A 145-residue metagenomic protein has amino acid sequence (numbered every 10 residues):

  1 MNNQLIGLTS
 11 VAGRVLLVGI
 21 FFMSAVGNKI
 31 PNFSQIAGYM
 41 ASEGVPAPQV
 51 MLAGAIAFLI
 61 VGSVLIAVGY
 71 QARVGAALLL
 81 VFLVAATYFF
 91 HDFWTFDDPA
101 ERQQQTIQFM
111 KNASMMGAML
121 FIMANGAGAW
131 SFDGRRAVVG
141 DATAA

Functional and structural regions predicted by a protein language model:
M1-N32, A47-V61, A67-A145: Extended, low-polarity transmembrane helix blocks
F33-P46: Short juxtamembrane and helix-loop transition motifs at transmembrane-helix boundaries in membrane proteins
